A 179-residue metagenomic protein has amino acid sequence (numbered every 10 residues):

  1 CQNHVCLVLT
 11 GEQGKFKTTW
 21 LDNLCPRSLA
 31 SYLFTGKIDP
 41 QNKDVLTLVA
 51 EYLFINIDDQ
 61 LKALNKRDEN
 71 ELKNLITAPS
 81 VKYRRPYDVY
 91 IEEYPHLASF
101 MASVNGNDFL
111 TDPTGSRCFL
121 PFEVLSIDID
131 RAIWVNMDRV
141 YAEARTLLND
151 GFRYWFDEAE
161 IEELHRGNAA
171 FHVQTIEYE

Functional and structural regions predicted by a protein language model:
C1-A50: P-loop NTPase catalytic core of nucleic-acid-dependent motor ATPases
V45-A50, R85-S103: AAA+/SF3 P-loop NTPase mechanochemical coupling elements
E51-L53, A78, H96-S99, T114-L120: Short glycine-/polar-rich loops that comprise or flank the Walker A/P-loop and associated switch/sensor motifs
L53-I76, F109-S116: Conserved AAA+/SF3 P-loop NTPase catalytic/coupling segment centered on the Walker-B
I55-D58, R84-R85, L97-N105, P121-F122: Structural recognition of the conserved hydrophobic beta-strand(s) that form the central parallel beta-sheet of P-loop
E69-E92: Conserved catalytic/switch belt of AAA+ P-loop NTPases
L110-I129: A short helix-turn-beta junction within AAA+ P-loop NTPase domains corresponding to the substrate/partner-engaging
F152-E179: DNA transaction DNA-binding modules
